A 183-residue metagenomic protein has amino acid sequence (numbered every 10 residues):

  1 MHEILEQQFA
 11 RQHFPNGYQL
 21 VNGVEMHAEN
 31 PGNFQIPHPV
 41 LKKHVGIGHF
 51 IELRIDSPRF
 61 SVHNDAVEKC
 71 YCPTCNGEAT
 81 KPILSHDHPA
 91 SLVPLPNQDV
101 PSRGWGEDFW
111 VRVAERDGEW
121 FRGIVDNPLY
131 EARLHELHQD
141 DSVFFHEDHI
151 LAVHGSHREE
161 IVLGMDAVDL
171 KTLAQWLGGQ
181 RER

Functional and structural regions predicted by a protein language model:
M1-R183: Mixed-charge, low-complexity intrinsically disordered regions
